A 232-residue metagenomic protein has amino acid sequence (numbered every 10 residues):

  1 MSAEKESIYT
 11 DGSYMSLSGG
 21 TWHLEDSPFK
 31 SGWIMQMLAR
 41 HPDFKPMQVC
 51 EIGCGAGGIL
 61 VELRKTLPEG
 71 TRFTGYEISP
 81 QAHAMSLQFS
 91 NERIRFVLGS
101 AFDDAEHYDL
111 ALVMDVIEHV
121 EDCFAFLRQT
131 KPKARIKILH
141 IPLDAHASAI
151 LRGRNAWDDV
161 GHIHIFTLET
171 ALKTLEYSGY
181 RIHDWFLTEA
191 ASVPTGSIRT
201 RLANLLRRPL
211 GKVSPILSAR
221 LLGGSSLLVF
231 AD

Functional and structural regions predicted by a protein language model:
M1-L110, M114, F124-P132, G161-H164 (+4 more regions): Conserved N-terminal segment of class I S-adenosyl-L-methionine
D115, H119: A short His-aromatic
V120-E121, A134: Helix-to-beta-strand junctions that scaffold the AdoMet/dcAdoMet cofactor pocket in Class I SAM-dependent enzymes
E121-A125, I150: Generic recognition of short, well-ordered alpha-helical segments
I136-I138: Short glycine-centered segments of the SAM/dcSAM-binding site in methyltransferase folds
H140-H164: Short, glycine-/aromatic-enriched active-site segment of Class I SAM-dependent methyltransferases
L175: Hydrophobic "lid"/C-terminal helical patch of Rossmann-like NAD(P)-dependent dehydrogenase/epimerase domains
S178-Y180: A structural motif corresponding to the C-terminal end of an alpha-helix and its immediate exit/capping segment
